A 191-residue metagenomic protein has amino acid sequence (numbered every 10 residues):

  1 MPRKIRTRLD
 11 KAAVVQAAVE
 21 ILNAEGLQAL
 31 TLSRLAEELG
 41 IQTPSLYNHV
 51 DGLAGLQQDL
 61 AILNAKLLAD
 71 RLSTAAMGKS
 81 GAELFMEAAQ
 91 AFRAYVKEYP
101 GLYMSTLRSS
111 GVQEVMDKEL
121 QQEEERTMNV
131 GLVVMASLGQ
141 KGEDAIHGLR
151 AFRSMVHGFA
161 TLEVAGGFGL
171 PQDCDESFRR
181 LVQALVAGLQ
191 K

Functional and structural regions predicted by a protein language model:
M1-E25, S33-R34, E38, G55-Q58: Basic, helix-initiating cap at the start of DNA-binding domains
V14-L22, L30, N64, L68 (+2 more regions): Short hydrophobic clusters on alpha-helical segments that form packing/core surfaces in small helical domains
L22, T31-L32, L53-N64, Y103 (+1 more regions): Amphipathic alpha-helical segments enriched in hydrophobic/aromatic and basic residues that form the DNA-contacting
L39-V50: Short hydrophobic/aromatic patch on the recognition helix
S73-G101, E124-R126, G142, F152: Hydrophobic alpha-helical connector segments
K97-V115, T161-G169: Amphipathic alpha-helical segments used for helix-helix packing
Q113-G139, I146-R150, D175-A187: Amphipathic alpha-helical packing segments from all-alpha helical-bundle domains
S154-P171, V186-K191: Amphipathic C-terminal alpha-helical segment
